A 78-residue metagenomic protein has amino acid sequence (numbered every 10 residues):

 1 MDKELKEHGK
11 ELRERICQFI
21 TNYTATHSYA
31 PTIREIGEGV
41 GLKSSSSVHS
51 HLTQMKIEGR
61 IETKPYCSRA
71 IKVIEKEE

Functional and structural regions predicted by a protein language model:
M1-F19: Short alpha-helical segments that sit at the start of domains
G9-R13, H27, T32, K64-E78: Short, cationic-aromatic polyanion-contact patches
I20, L52: DNA major-groove recognition helix of helix-turn-helix
R34, T53: Residues within the helices of the helix-turn-helix
E38: Alpha-helical residues within the helix-turn-helix
L42-K43: The short coil/loop that forms the "turn" connecting the two helices of the helix-turn-helix
S47-V48: Helix-turn-helix DNA-binding helix
K56-K64: A short, conserved structural fragment
